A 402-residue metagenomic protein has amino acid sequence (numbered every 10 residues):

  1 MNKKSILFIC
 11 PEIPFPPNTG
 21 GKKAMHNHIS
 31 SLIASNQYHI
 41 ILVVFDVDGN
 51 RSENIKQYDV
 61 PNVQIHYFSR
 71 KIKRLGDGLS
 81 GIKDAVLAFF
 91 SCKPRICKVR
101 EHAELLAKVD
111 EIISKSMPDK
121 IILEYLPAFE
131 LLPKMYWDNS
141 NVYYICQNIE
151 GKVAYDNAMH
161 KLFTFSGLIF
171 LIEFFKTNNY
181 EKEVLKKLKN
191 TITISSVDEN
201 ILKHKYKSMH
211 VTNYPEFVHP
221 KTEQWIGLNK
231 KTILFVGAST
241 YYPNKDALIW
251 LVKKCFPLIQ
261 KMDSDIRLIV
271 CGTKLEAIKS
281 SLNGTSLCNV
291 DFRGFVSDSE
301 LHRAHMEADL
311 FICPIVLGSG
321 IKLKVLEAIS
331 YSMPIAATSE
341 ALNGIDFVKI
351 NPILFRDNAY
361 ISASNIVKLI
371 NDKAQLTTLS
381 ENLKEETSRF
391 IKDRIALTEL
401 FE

Functional and structural regions predicted by a protein language model:
M1-Y67, S116: N-terminal subdomain of nucleotide-sugar transferases
P11, L79-K98, Y143-N179, A238: Acceptor-binding helix/loop patch of EC 2.4 sugar-transfer enzymes, predominantly nucleotide-sugar-dependent
Y143, G151, L171-N178, K182-E223: Donor nucleotide-sugar binding/catalytic pocket of nucleotide-sugar-dependent glycosyltransferases
K189, M306-G320, M333: Acidic donor-binding loop of glycosyltransferase active sites
N213-N283, D291-S299: Conserved catalytic-core segment of nucleotide-activated headgroup transferases in glycan assembly
K324-E327, P334-T338: Short hydrophobic beta-strand element within catalytic cores of glycosyltransferases and related nucleotide-activated
P352-Y360, K368-A374: Conserved acidic donor-binding segment of nucleotide-sugar-dependent glycosyltransferases
A374-E402: A charged, aromatic-enriched C-terminal amphipathic alpha-helix characteristic of glycosyltransferases across folds
